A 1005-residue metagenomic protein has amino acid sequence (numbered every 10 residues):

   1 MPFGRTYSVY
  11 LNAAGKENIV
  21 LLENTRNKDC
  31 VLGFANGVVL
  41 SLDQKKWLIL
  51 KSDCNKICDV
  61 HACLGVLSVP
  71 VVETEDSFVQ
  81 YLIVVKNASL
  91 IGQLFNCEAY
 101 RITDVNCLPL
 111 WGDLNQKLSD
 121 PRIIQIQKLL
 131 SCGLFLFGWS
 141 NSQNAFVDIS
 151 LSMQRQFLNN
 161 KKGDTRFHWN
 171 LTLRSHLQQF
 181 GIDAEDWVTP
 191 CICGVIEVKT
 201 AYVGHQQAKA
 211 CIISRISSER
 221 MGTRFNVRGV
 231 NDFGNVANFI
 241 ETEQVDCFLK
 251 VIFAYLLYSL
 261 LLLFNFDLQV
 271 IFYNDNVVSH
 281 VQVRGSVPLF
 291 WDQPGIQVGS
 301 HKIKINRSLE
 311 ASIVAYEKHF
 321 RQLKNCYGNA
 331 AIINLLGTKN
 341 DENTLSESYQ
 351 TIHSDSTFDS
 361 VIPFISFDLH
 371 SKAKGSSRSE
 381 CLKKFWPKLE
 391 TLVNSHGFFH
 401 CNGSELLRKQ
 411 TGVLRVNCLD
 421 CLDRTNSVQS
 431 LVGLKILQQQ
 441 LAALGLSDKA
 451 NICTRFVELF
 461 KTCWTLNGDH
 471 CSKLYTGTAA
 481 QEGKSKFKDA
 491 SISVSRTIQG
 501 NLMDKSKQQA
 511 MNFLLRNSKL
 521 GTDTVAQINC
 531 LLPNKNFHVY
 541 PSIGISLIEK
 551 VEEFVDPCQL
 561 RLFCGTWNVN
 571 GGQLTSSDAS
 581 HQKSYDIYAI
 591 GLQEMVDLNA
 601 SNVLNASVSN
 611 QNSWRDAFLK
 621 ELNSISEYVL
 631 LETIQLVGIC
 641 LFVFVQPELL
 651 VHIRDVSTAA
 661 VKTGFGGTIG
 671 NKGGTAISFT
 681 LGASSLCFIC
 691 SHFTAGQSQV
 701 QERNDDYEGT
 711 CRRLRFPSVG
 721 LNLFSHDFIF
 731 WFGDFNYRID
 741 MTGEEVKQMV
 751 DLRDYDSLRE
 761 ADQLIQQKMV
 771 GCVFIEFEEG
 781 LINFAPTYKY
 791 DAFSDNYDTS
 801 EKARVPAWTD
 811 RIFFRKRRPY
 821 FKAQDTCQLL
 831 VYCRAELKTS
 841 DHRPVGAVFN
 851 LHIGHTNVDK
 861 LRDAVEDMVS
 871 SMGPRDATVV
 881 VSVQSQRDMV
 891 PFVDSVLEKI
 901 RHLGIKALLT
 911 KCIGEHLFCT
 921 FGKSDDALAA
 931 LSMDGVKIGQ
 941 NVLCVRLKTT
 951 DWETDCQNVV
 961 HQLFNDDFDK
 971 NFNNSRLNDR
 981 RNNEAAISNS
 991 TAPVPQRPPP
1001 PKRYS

Functional and structural regions predicted by a protein language model:
M1-L407, I436-I543, L547: Phosphoinositide system proteins, centered on phosphoinositide phosphatases and their trafficking scaffolds
K304-A315, F320, G328, I333-L407 (+8 more regions): Catalytic lobes of large eukaryotic enzymes
R321, E552, G673-S678, A835: Short, surface-exposed beta-strand/loop micro-motifs that present aromatic residues
G412-L431: A phosphate-binding catalytic loop at a beta-strand-loop-alpha-helix junction that coordinates phosphoryl groups
L419, D423, N570, M595-V596 (+2 more regions): Catalytic metal-binding/acid-base residues of hydrolase active sites
A526-T633, I639-F642, Q699, Y707-C711 (+5 more regions): N-terminal, active-site-proximal structural segment of metallo-dependent hydrolase catalytic domains
R561-N570, F644, V656, S685-S698 (+1 more regions): Active-site-proximal beta-strand elements of phosphoester/diester hydrolases
N602-S685, T694: Structured beta-strand-rich core segments of catalytic domains in phosphoester-bond hydrolases
